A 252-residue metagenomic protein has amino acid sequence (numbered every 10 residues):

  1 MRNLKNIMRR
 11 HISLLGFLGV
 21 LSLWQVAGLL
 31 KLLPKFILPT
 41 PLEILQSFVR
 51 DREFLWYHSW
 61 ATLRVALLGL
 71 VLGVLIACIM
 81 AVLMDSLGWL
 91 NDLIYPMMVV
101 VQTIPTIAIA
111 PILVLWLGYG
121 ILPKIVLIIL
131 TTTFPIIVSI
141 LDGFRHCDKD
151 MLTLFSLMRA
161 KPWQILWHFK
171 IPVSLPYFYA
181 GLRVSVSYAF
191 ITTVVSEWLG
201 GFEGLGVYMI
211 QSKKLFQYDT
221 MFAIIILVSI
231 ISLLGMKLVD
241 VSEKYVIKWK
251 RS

Functional and structural regions predicted by a protein language model:
M1-L18, K237-S252: Transmembrane alpha-helical segments of polytopic membrane transport and secretion proteins
R2, L30-V74: Periplasmic/extracellular loop-to-transmembrane helix junction in inner-membrane transport proteins
L68-M98, L115: Transmembrane-helix boundary motif in ABC transporter permease subunits
G88, R145, F222-S252: C-terminal transmembrane helix and the adjacent membrane-cytosol boundary/short C-terminal tail of inner/organellar
V99-P135, D142-G143: Generic hydrophobic transmembrane alpha-helix motif, especially the helices
L115, I191-V228, I247-S252: Glycine-rich helix-loop "coupling/hinge" segments at transmembrane-helix boundaries in multipass transporters
V126, L130, W163-V195, V228 (+1 more regions): Transmembrane alpha-helices
G143-G181, L205, M209: Short cytoplasmic-facing helical segments at TM-TM junctions of multi-pass membrane proteins
